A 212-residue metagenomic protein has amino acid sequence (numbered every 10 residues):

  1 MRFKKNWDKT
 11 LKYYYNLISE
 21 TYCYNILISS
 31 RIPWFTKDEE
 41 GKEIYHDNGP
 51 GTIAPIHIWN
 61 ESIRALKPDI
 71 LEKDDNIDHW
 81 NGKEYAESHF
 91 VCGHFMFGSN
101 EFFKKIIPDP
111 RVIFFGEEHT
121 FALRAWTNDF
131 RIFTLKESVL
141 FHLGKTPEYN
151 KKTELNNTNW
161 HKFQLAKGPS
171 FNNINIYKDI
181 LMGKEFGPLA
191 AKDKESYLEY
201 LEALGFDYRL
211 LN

Functional and structural regions predicted by a protein language model:
M1-L211: Catalytic cores of eukaryotic secretory-pathway lumenal/extracellular enzymes that build and remodel glycoconjugates
